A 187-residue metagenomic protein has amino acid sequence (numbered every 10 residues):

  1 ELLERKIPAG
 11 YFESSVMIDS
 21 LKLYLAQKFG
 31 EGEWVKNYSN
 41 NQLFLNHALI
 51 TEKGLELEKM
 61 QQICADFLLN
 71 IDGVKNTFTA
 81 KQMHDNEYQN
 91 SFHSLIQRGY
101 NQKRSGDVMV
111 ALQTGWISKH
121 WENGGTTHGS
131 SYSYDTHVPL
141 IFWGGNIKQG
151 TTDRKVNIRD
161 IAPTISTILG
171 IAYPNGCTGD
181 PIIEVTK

Functional and structural regions predicted by a protein language model:
E1-W116: Secreted, luminal/periplasmic, and some membrane-associated catalytic domains that remodel anionic oxygen-ester
P8, F12-L55, T127-I168, I183-T186: Substrate-binding rim/cap in mid-to-C-terminal beta-strand-loop elements of soluble/periplasmic
T79, E122-N123: Solvent-exposed beta-edge/loop recognition patches
N90, N101-L112, H120, T126-D135 (+1 more regions): C-terminal His-loop and adjacent cap/lid subdomain of alpha/beta-hydrolase
I117-W121, Q149-G150: Short, solvent-exposed loop/turn elements at domain surfaces
I171-E184: C-terminal beta-strand edge segments of enzyme domains
